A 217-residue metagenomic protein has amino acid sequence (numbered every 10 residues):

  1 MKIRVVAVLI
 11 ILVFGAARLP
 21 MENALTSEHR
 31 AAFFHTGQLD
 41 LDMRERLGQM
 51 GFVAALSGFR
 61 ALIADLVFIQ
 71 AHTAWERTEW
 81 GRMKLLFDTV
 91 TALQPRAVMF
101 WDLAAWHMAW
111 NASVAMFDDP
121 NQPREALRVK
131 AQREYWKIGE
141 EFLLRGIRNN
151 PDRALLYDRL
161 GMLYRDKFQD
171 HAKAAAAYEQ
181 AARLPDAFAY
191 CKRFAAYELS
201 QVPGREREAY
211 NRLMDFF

Functional and structural regions predicted by a protein language model:
R4-M21: Hydrophobic membrane-insertion alpha-helices, especially the h-region of bacterial N-terminal signal peptides
E22-R153, D158-K167, H171-R183, R193-Q201 (+1 more regions): Short coil/linker segments at helix-helix boundaries
